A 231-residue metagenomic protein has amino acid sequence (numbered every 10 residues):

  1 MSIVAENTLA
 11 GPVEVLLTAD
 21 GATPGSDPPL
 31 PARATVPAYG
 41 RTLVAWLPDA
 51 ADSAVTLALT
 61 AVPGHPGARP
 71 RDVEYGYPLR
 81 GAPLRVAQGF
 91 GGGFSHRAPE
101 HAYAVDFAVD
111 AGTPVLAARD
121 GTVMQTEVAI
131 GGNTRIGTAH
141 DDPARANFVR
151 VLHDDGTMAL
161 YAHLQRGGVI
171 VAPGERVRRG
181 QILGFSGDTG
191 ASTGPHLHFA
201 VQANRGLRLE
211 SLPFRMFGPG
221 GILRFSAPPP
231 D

Functional and structural regions predicted by a protein language model:
V4-G11: Asparagine-centered strand-capping/turn motif at beta-strand->loop junctions
G11-A19, A117: Short, hydrophobic/aromatic beta-strand segments
A22-P31: Short beta-strand and strand-turn-strand segments in soluble, beta-rich domains
R33-R145: Surface-exposed, glycine-biased beta-strand/turn segments
Y75-R80, A87, L116, E127 (+4 more regions): Acidic, glycine-rich catalytic/binding loops that coordinate metals and/or anionic ligands
V105-F107, F148-H153, H198: Short, acidic/hydrophobic/Gly-rich beta-strand patch recurrent on exposed beta strands that often constitutes part
G132-A139, S186-H198: Active-site loop architecture of trypsin-fold serine endopeptidases
N147-P173: Active-site region of chymotrypsin-like
